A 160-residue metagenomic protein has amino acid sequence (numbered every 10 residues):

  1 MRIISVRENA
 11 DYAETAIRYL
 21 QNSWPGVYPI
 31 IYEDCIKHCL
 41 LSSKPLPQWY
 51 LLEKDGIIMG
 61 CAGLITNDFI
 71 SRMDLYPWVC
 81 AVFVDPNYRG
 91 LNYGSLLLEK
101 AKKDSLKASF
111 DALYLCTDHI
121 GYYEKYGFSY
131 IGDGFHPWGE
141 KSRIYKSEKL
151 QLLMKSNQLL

Functional and structural regions predicted by a protein language model:
M1-A16: A short beta-loop-alpha structural element at the N-terminal edge of CoA-dependent acyl/N-acetyltransferase catalytic
P25-L51: Active-site rim helix/loop that mediates acceptor-substrate recognition in acyltransferases
P47, E140-Y145: Short hydrophobic/aromatic beta-strand or adjacent loop that forms the aromatic wall/cage of a ligand/substrate-binding
L51, I57-N67, W78, F83: Conserved beta-strand in the GNAT
E53-D55, S147-E148: Active-site beta-strand termini and strand-to-loop segments that position acidic
F69, M73-Y76, A81, L91-Y93: Helix-adjacent hinge/juxtasegments
Y88, N92-K100: Conserved acetyl-CoA pyrophosphate-binding loop and the N-cap/start of the following alpha-helix in GNAT-like
K107, D111, T117-K141: Conserved active-site alpha-helix within GNAT-family acetyltransferase domains
